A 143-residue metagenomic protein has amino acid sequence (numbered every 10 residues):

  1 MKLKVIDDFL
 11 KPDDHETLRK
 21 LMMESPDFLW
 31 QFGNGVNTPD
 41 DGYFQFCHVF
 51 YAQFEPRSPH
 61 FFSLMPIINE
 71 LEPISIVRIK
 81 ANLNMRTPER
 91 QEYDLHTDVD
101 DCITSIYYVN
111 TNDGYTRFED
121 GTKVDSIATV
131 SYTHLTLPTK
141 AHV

Functional and structural regions predicted by a protein language model:
M1-I74: Non-heme Fe(II)/2-oxoglutarate
E72-N82: A short coil-to-beta-strand element that immediately follows conserved catalytic motifs
L83-V99: Conserved short histidine dyad/triad with adjacent acidic residue
R90-E92, Y108-I127: A short beta-strand-loop-beta hairpin characteristic of the jelly-roll/cupin
D98, C102-V109: Acidic, metal-ligating active-site segments
T133-T139: Conserved small/polar residues in nucleotide/adenosyl-binding loops
